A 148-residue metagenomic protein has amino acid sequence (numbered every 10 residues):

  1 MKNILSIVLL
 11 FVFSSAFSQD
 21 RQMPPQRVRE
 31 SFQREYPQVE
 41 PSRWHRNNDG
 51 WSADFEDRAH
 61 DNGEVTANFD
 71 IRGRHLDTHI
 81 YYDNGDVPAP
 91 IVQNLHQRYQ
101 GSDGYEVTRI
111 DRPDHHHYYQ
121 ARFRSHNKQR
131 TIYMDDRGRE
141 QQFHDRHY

Functional and structural regions predicted by a protein language model:
M1-L10: Sec-dependent signal peptide recognition, specifically the positively charged N-region followed immediately by
F17-Q19, F32: Boundary of Sec targeting at the N-terminus
Q19-R27: Cleaved targeting-peptide boundary
E40-T66, P113-T131: Exposed beta-strand-loop-beta-strand "reactive/processing" segments of non-cytosolic proteins
A53-I80, K128-H144: Amphipathic N-proximal alpha-helical interface segments
I71-D103: Long, charged/polar, surface-exposed segments that mediate recognition or autoinhibition
H96-S125, I132-F143, H147-Y148: Flexible "stalk/tail and boundary" regions
